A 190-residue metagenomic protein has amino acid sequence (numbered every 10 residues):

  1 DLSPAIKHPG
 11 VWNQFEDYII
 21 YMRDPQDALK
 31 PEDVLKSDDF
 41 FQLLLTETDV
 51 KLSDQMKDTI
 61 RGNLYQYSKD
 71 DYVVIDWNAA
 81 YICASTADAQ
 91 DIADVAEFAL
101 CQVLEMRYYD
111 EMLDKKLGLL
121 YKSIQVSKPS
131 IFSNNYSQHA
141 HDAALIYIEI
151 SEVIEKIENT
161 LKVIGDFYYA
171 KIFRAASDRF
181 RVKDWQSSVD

Functional and structural regions predicted by a protein language model:
D1-I131: Extended alpha-helical interaction modules
Y108-D190: Membrane-associated alpha-helical segments
